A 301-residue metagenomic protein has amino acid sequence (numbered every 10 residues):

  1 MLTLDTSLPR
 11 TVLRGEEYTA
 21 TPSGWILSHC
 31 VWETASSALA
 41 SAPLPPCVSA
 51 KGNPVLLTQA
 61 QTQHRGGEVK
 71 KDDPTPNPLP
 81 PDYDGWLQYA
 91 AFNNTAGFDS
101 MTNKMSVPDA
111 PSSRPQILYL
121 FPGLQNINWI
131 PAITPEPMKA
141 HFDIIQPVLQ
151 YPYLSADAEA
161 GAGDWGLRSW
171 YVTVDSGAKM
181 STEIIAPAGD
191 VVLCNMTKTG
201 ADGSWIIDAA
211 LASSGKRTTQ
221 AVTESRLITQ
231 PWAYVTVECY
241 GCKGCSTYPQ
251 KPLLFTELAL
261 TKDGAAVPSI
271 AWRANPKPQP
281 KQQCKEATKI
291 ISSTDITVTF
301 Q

Functional and structural regions predicted by a protein language model:
M1-Q301: Exposed, interaction-prone regions of secreted/extracellular proteins
